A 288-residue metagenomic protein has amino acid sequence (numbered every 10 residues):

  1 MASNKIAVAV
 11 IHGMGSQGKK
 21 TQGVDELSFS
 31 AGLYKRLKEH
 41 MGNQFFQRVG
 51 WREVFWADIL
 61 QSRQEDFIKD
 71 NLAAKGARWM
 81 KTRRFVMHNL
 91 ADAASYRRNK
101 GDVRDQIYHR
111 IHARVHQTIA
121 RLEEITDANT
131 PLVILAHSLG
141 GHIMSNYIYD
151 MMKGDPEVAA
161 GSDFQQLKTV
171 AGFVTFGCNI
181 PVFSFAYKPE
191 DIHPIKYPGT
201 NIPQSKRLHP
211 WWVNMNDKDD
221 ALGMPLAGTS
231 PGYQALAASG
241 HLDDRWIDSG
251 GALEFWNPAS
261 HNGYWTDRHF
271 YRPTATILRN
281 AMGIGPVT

Functional and structural regions predicted by a protein language model:
A2-I6: Proline/glycine-enriched tight loop/beta-turn segments at coil->beta junctions that connect or precede beta-strands
V8-F29, R97-K206: Serine-dependent carboxylesterase/thioesterase catalytic core of lipase-like alpha/beta-hydrolase/SGNH enzymes
A9, R52-F55, V174, W211-M215: Hydrophobic/aromatic beta-strand patches that form the interior of the parallel beta-sheet core in alpha/beta enzyme
G15-K19, S28-E39, N43-T126: Active-site catalytic motif of lipid deacylating hydrolases and related acyltransferases
K20, G172, C178-T288: Lipolytic serine-hydrolase domain surface
G32-R36, G76-K81, V158-A160, Y197-N201 (+1 more regions): Glycine-rich loops and low-complexity Gly/Arg-rich segments that provide flexible linkers or classic glycine-based
Q47-V49, K168-T169, R207-P210: A short helix-to-beta-strand connector/capping loop
V49-W51, L132, L242: Short, conserved active-site loop motifs that form the nucleotide-linked donor/cofactor pocket
